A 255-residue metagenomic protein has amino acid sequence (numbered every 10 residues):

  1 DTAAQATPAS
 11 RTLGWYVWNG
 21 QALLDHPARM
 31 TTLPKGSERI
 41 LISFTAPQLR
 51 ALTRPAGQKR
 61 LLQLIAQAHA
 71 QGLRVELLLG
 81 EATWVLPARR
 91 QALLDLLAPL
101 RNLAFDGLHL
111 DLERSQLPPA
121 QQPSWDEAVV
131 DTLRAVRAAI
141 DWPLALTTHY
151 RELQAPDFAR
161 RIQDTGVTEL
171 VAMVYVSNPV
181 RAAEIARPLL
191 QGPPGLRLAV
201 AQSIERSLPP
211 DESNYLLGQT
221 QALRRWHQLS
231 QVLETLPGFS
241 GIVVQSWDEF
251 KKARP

Functional and structural regions predicted by a protein language model:
T2-E38, S43, L79-E81, W142-Y150 (+1 more regions): Boundary/entry segment of secreted carbohydrate-active catalytic domains
S10-Q21, L73-P87, V129-F158, R197-S207: Aromatic-lined carbohydrate-recognition surfaces of secreted/lumenal glycan-active proteins
N19-P34, P87-R101, E152-Q163, A182-I185 (+1 more regions): Short, acidic/polar
R29-G36, A56-G72, L97-A104, A159-T165 (+2 more regions): Acidic (Asp/Glu)-rich catalytic clusters
R39-Q48, L96-W125, S240-S246: Active-site groove signature of glycoside hydrolases
I42, A46-G80, P119-L146: Aromatic-lined substrate-binding rim segments of carbohydrate-active enzymes
I42, A46-L49, F105-L108, L112-Q116 (+1 more regions): Aromatic- and acid-rich polysaccharide-binding/catalytic face of secreted or lumenal carbohydrate-active enzymes
Y175-P179, L198-P255: Substrate-binding cleft of secreted/luminal carbohydrate-active enzymes
